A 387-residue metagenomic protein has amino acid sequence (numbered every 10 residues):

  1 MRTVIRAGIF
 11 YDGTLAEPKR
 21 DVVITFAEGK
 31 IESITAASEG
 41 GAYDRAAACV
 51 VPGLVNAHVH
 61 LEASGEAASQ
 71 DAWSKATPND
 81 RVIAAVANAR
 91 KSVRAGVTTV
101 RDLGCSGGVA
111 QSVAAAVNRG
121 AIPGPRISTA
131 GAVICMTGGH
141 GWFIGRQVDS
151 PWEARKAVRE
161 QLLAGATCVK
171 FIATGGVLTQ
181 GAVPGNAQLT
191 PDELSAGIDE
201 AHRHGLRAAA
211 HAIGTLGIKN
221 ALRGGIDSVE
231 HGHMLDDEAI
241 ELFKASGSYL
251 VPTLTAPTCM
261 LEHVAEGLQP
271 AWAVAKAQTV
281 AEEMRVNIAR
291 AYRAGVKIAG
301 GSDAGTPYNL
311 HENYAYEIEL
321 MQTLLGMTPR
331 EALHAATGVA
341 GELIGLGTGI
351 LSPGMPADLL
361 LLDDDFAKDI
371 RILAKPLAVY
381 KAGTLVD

Functional and structural regions predicted by a protein language model:
M1-E39, A48-V50, D364-D369, T384-L385: N-terminal metal-binding scaffold of metallo-dependent hydrolase/deaminase domains
G8, I24, G29, A47 (+14 more regions): Divalent metal-coordination and catalytic microenvironments
C49-R119, T137-G138, D192, L216 (+1 more regions): Metal-associated gating/positioning segment near the N- to mid-region
H60-R81, R90-V93, P123, G131 (+3 more regions): Active-site gating loops and adjacent loop-to-helix segments of metal-dependent hydrolytic enzymes
G65-A68, A110, T179, I218-G224 (+5 more regions): Histidine/acidic-residue-rich catalytic or RNA/ligand-binding cores of hydrolases and nuclease-related proteins
V82-I83, Q147-K156: Glycine-rich anion/phosphate-binding loops
S112, E153-L250, V264-L268, A277-I298 (+1 more regions): Histidine/acidic residue-rich metal-binding segments in metalloenzymes
R203, L268-W272, A281-D365: His/Asp/Glu-enriched, well-ordered alpha-helical/loop segment that forms or immediately abuts the divalent-metal
